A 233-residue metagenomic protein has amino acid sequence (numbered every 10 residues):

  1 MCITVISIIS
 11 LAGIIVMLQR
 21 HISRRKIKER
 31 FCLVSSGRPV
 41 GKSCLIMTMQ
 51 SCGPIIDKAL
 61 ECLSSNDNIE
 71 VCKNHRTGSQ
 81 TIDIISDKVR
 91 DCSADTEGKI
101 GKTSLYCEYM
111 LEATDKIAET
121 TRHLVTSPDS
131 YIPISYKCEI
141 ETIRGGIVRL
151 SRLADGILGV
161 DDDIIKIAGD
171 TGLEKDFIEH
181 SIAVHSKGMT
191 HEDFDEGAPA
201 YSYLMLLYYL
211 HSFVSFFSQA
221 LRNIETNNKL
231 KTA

Functional and structural regions predicted by a protein language model:
M1-T4, I8-A233: Cytosolic, long alpha-helical scaffolding segments
